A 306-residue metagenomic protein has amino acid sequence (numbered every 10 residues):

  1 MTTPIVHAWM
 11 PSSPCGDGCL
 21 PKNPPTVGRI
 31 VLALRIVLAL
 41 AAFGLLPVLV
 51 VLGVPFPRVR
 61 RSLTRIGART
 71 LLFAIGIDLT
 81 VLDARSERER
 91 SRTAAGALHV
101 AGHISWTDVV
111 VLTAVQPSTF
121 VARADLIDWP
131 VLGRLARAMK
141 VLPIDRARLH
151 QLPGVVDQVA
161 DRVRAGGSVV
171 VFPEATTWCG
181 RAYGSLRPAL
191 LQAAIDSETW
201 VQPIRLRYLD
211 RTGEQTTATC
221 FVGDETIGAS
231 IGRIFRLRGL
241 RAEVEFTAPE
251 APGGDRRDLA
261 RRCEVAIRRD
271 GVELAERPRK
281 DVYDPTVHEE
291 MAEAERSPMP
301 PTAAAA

Functional and structural regions predicted by a protein language model:
M1-P21, T80-R85, T107-V109, A136 (+6 more regions): Soluble, non-transmembrane catalytic domains of enzymes that act on hydrophobic metabolites at membranes
G18-V81, R134-M139: A transmembrane-helix-recognition feature enriched in membrane-embedded lipid enzymes and envelope glyco-/phospholipid
T93-I104, D108-V115: Glycine-rich active-site/cofactor-binding loop and its immediate structural neighborhood
A95-A101, V141, G167-P173: Generic beta-sheet signal
T107-Q158, G167: Membrane-embedded segments
L132-G133, C179-R262, E273-T286: A cross-family acyltransferase "interaction/gating" segment
P143-D145, T247-G253, V265-R269, A306: Polar-ligand-bearing catalytic/cofactor-coordination segments of membrane-embedded or membrane-tethered inner-membrane
V159-V169, A175-L191: Soluble extracytoplasmic domains of inner/organellar membrane proteins
